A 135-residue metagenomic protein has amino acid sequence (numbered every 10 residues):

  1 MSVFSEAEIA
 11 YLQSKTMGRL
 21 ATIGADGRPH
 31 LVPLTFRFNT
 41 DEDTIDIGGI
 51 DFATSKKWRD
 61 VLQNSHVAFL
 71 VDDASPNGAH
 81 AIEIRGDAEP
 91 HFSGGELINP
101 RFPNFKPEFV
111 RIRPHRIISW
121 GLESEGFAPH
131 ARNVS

Functional and structural regions predicted by a protein language model:
M1-R19: Short, basic/aromatic recognition patches
T16-I50, F69: Short beta-strand segments
R19, R85-E89, R113: Residues located in well-ordered beta-strands
L31, T35, E83, F109-R111 (+1 more regions): Conserved hydrophobic/aromatic beta-strand scaffold that supports enzyme active sites
E42-T44, H66, D87, R116: Structural motif
D51-P107: Short, structured beta-strand-loop surface elements
G94-S135: C-terminal edge-of-domain segments
